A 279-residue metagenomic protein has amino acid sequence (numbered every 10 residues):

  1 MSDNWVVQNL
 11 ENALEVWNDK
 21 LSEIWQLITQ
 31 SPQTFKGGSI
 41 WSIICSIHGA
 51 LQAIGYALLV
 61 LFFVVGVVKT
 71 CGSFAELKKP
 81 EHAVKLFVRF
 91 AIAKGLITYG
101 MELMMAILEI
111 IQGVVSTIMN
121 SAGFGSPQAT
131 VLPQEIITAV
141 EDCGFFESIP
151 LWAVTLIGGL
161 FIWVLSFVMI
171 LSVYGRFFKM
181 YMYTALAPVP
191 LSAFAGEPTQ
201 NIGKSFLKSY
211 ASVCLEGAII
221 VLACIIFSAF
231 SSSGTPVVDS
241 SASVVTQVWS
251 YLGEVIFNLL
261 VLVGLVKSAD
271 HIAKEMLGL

Functional and structural regions predicted by a protein language model:
M1-L58: Binding/recognition "hotspot" determinant
S2-L10, P80-G100, G203-C214: Alpha-helical transmembrane segments and their helix-start/interface "positive-inside/aromatic belt" motifs in integral
I44-Q52, V84-V88, I92, E141 (+3 more regions): Alpha-helical membrane-interface segments at transmembrane helix boundaries
I47-I54, F90, K94, L171 (+3 more regions): Loop-to-transmembrane-helix entry motif
A53-V65, I157, F161-I162, M180: Hydrophobic alpha-helical transmembrane segments
L58-K94, L186-Q200: Hydrophobic transmembrane alpha-helix segments characteristic of membrane transport and insertion machinery
K94-L186, C224-G278: Non-cytosolic segments of integral membrane proteins
L191-K208, I272-M276: Alpha-helical transmembrane segments
